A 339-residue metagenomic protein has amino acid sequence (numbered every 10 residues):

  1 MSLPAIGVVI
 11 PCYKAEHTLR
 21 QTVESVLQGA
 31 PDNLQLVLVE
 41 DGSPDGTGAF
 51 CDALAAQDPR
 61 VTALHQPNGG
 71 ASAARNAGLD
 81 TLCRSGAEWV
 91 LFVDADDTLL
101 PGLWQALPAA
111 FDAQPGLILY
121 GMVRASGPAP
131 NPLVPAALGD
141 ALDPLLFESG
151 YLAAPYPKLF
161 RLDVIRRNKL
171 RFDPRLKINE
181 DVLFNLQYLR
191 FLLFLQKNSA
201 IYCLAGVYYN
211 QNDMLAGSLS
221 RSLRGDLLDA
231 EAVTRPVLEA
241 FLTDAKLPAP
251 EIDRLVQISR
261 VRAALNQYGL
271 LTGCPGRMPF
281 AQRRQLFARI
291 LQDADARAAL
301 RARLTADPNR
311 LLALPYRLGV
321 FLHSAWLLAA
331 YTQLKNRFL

Functional and structural regions predicted by a protein language model:
M1-A232, D244-L247: Nucleotide-sugar donor-binding/catalytic module of glycosyltransferases that assemble extracellular/cell-envelope
Q21, L82, Q267-G269, I290 (+1 more regions): Enrichment for repetitive, rod-forming helical segments
A55, R254-G269: P-loop NTPase catalytic cores that bind/hydrolyze ATP
S72, P155, I165, Q257-S259 (+2 more regions): Short alpha-helical segments used as structural interaction elements across diverse proteins
G206-L215, S220-P250, A263-N266, L270-R297: Catalytic core of nucleotide-sugar-dependent glycosyltransferases
A249-S259, N309-P315: Structural motif
T272-L339: Membrane-interface aromatic/basic loop that binds lipid-linked glycans or pyrophosphate carriers, typified by
